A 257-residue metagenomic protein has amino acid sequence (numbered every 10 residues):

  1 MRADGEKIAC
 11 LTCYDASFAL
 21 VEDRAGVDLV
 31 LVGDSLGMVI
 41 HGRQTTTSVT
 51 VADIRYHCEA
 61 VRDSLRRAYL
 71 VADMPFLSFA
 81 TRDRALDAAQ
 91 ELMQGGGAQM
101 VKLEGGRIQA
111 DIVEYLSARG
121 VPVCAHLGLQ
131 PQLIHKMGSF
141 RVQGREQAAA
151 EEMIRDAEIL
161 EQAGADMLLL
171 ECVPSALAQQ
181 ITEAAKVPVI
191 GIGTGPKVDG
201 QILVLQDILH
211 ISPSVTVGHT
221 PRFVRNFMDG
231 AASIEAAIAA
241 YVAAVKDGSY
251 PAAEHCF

Functional and structural regions predicted by a protein language model:
M1-P221, M228, A232-F257: Alpha/beta enzyme core
